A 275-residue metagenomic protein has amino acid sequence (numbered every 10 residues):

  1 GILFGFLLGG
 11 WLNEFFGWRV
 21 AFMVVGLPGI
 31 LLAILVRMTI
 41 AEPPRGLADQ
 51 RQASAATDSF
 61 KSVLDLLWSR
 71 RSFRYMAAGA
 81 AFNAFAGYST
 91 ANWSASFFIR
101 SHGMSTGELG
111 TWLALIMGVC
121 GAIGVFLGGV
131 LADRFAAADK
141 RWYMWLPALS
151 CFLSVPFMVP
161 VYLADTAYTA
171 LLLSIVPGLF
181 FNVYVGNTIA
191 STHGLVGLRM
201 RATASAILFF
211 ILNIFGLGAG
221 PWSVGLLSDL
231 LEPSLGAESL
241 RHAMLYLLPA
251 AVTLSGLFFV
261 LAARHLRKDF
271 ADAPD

Functional and structural regions predicted by a protein language model:
G1-E42: Helix-loop-helix hairpin linking two adjacent transmembrane segments in secondary transporters
G1-G9, N13, G29, M117-V125 (+1 more regions): Glycine-rich segments within core transmembrane alpha-helices of 12-TM secondary carriers
E14-L27, S105-E108, W142-W145, S228-V252: A membrane-interface helix-boundary motif in multi-pass transporters
A33-T39, V155-L163, L245-D275: Multi-pass alpha-helical transporter architecture, strongest for 12-TM Major Facilitator/SLC carriers used
P43-A77, S101: Juxtamembrane intracellular "pre-TM" segments in multi-pass secondary transporters
R45-S59, A137, L261-D275: Intrinsic disorder in cytosolic terminal tails and internal cytosolic loops of multi-pass membrane transporters
R70-F126, F181-I189, G216-V224: Extracytoplasmic gate region of multi-pass secondary transporters
K140-T188: C-terminal transmembrane helical hairpin of 12-TM major facilitator-type secondary transporters
